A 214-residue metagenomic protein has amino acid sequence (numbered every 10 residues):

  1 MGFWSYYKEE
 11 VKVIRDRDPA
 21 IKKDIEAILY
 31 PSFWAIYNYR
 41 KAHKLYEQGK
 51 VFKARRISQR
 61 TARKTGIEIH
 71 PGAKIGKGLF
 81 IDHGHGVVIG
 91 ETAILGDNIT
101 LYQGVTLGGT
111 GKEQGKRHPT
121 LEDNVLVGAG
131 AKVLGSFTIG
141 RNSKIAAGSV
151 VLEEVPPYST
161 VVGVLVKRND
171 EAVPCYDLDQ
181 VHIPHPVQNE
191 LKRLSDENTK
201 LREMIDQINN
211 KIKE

Functional and structural regions predicted by a protein language model:
M1-T65, C175-E214: Terminal amphipathic alpha-helical/low-complexity segments used for targeting or macromolecular assembly
A62-N169: Structural signal for interior beta-strand "rungs" in well-ordered beta-sheet cores of soluble enzyme domains
